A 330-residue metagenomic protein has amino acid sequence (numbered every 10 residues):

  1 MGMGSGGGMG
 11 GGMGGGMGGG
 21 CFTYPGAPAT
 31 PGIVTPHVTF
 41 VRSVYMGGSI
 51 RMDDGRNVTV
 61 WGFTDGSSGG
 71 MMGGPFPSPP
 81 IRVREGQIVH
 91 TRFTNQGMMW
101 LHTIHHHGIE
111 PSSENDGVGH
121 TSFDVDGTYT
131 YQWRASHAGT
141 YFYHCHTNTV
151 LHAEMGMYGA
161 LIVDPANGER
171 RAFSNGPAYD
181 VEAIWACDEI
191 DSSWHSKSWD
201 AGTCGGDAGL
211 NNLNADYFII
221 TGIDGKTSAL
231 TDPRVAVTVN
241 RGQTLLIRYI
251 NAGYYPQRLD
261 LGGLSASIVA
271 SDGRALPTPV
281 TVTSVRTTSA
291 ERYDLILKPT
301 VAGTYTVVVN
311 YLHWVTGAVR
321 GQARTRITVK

Functional and structural regions predicted by a protein language model:
M1-G48, A153-W199, P277-K330: Extended terminal and domain-junction accessory segments
M1-H102, H106, E110-S112, H120 (+3 more regions): N-terminal, post-signal-peptide metal-ligating segments of extracellular/periplasmic oxidoreductases, dominated by
H37-T39, S78-P80, G86-H90, L101 (+8 more regions): Extracellular structured ligand-interaction cores
R42, T91, I104, C145 (+5 more regions): Divalent metal-coordination and catalytic microenvironments
V44-G48, Q87, N95-G97, G108-E110 (+8 more regions): A mature extracytoplasmic/lumenal domain signature
P111-G127, Q132-S136, G205-K330: Histidine- and aromatic-rich segments of cupredoxin/plastocyanin-like copper-binding domains
A135-V163: Hydrophobic or amphipathic alpha-helical targeting/insertion segments
